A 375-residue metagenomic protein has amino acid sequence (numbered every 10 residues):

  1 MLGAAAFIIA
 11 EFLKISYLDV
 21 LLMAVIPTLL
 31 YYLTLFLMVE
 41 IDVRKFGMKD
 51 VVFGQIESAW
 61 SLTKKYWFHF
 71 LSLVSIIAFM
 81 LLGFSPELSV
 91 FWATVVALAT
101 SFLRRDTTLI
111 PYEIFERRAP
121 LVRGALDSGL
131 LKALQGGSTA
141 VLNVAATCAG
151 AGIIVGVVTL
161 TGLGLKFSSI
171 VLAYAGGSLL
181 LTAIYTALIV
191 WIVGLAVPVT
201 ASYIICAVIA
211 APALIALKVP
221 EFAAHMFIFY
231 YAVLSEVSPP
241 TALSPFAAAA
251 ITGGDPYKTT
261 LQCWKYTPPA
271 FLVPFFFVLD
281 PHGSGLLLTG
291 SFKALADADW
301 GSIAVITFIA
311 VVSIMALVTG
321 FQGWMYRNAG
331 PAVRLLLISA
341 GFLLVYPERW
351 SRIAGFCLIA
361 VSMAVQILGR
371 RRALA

Functional and structural regions predicted by a protein language model:
M1-L13, V25, T200-A213, I228-F229 (+1 more regions): Re-entrant/interfacial helical elements at transmembrane boundaries that shape and gate the permeation pathway
G3, F7-L18, V157-K166, A196 (+3 more regions): Transmembrane helix-loop junctions in multi-pass membrane proteins
I15-Y17, L81-L88, V197, K218-V219 (+1 more regions): Transmembrane helix interruption/hinge and helix-loop junction motifs
L22-A140, L243-F342, R370, L374: Long, contiguous bundles of hydrophobic transmembrane helices that form the permeation core of multi-pass
K64-F70, S138-V144, I170-A187, I215-A223 (+1 more regions): Membrane-interfacial loop-to-helix junctions in multi-pass transporters
A93-S101, I189, A207-A210, A247-T252 (+1 more regions): Hydrophobic transmembrane alpha-helices of multi-pass, membrane-embedded glycosylation machinery
P120-L165, L179, A183-I192, A196 (+3 more regions): Core transmembrane alpha-helical segments of multi-pass membrane transporters/permeases
G177-A210, I228-L243: Hydrophobic alpha-helical transmembrane segments of multi-pass integral membrane proteins, predominantly secondary
